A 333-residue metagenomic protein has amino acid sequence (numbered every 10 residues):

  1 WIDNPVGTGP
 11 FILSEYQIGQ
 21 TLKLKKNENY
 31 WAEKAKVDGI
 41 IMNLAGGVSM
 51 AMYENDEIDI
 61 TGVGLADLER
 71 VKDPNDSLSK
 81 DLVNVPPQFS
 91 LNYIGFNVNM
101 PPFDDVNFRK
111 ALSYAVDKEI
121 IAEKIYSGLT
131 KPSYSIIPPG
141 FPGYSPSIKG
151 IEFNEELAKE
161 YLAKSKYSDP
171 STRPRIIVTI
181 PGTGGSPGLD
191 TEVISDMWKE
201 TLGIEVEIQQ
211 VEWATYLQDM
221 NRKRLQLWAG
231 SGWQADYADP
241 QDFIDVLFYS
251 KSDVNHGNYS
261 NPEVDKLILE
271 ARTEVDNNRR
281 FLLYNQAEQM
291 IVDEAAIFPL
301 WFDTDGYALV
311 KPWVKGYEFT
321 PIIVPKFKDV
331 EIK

Functional and structural regions predicted by a protein language model:
W1-T8, L13-E15, Y30-K36, K72-F89 (+6 more regions): Short, solvent-exposed loop/beta-turn-alpha elements that line the ligand-binding surface or hinge of extracytoplasmic
I2, N27-V71: Ligand-site clamp/hinge motif
P5, I12-E15, K23-E28, V83 (+7 more regions): Append "and occasionally in soluble cytosolic enzymes with long acidic Gly/Pro-rich linkers
G7, E123, K164-T183, W228-S231 (+1 more regions): Bilobed periplasmic-binding protein-like "clamshell/Venus-flytrap" ligand-binding domains
I18-Q20, N29-W31, G47-S49, A66-E69 (+10 more regions): Solvent-exposed loop/turn segments at secondary-structure junctions within structured extracellular/periplasmic domains
G39-G46, G62, V83-P86, V178-I180 (+1 more regions): Short beta-strand-to-loop elements that line the ligand-binding cleft of bilobed periplasmic-binding protein-like
S49-M52, F108, I121, I194 (+1 more regions): Short, hydrophobic alpha-helical packing/hinge segments within bilobed ligand-binding/sensory domains
E54, D59-V63, K199-F248, L283: Periplasmic binding protein-like
